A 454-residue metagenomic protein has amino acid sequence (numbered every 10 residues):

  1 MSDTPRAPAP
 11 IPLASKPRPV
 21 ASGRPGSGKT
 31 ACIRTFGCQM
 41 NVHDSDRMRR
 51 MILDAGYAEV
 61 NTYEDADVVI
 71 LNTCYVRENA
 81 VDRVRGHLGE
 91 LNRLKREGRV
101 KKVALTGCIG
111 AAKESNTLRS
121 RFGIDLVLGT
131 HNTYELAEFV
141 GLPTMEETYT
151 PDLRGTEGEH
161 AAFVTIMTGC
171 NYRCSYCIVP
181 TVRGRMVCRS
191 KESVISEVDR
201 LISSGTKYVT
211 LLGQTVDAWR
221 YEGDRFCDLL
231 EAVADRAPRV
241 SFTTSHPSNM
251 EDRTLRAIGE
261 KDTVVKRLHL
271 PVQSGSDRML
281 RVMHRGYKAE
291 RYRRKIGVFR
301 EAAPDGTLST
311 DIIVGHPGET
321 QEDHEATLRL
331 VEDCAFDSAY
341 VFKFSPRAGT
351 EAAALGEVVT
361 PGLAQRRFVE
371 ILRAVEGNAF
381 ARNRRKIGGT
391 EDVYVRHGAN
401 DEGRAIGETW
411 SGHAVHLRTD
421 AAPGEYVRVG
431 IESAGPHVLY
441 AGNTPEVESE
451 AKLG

Functional and structural regions predicted by a protein language model:
M1-A218, L268, E290-E301, E325-D333 (+3 more regions): Proteins enriched for Cys/Gly/acidic motifs involved in redox and nucleic-acid/cofactor modification
S2-R6, K16-R18, G28, A354-G454: Terminal RNA-binding accessory module
G23, G155, R256-E260, V272 (+3 more regions): Replace "in large, NTP-powered and nucleic-acid-processing enzymes" with "in large, NTP-powered factors and other
A80-D82, R185-S190, R220-D224, V282-R285 (+3 more regions): Short, solvent-exposed loop/turn segments at secondary-structure boundaries
K101-L105, A112-E114, S203-E322, E332: Conserved SAM/AdoMet-binding glycine-rich loop
S120-I124, R236, W410: Short, structured coil segments at secondary-structure junctions
T156-H160, C170-Y172, V264, S274 (+5 more regions): Short flexible coil/turn linkers enriched for glycine and charged/polar residues that connect secondary-structure
L270, D311, V331, A339 (+3 more regions): Hydrophobic, well-ordered secondary-structure elements that form the walls of internal hydrophobic environments
